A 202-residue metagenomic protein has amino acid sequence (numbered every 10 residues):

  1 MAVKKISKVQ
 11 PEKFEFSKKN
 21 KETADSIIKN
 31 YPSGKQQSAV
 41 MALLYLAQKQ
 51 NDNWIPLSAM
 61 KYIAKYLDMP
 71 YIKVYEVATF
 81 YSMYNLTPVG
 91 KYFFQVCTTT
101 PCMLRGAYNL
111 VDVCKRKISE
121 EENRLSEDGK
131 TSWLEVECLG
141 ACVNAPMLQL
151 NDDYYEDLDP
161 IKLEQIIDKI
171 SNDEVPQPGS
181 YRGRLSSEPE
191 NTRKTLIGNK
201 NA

Functional and structural regions predicted by a protein language model:
M1-A202: Signature of N-terminal electron-transfer/Fe-S-associated modules in redox systems
